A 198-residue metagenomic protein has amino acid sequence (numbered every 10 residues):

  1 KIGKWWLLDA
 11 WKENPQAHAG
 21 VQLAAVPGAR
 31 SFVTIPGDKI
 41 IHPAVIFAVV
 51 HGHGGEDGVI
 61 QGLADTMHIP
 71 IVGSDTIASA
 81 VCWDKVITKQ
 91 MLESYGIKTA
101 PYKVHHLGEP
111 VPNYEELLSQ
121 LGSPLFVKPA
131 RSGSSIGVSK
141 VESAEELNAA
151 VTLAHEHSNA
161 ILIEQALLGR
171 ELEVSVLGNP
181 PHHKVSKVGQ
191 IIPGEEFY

Functional and structural regions predicted by a protein language model:
K1-I77, V81-W83, I87, S94 (+1 more regions): ATP-binding N-terminal substructure of ATP-dependent carboxylate-amine bond-forming enzymes
G52, S135, I191-G194: Glycine-rich phosphate/pyrophosphate-binding beta-alpha loops
P70, K98, A160: Residue-level detector of anion-binding/catalytic polar loops
I77-C82, G133, G194-E195: Short gly/pro/ser/thr-enriched loop/turn and capping motifs at secondary-structure boundaries
M91-T99, L153: Basic phosphate/pyrophosphate-binding loop/patch that engages nucleotide-derived ligands
L92-E93, L118-I136, N159-L168, L172: ATP-grasp fold ATP-binding core
A100-V104, L125-T152, E171-E173: Glycine-rich phosphate-binding loop of ATP-grasp-fold ATP-dependent ligases
E142-Y198: Phosphate-binding site of ATP-dependent enzymes
